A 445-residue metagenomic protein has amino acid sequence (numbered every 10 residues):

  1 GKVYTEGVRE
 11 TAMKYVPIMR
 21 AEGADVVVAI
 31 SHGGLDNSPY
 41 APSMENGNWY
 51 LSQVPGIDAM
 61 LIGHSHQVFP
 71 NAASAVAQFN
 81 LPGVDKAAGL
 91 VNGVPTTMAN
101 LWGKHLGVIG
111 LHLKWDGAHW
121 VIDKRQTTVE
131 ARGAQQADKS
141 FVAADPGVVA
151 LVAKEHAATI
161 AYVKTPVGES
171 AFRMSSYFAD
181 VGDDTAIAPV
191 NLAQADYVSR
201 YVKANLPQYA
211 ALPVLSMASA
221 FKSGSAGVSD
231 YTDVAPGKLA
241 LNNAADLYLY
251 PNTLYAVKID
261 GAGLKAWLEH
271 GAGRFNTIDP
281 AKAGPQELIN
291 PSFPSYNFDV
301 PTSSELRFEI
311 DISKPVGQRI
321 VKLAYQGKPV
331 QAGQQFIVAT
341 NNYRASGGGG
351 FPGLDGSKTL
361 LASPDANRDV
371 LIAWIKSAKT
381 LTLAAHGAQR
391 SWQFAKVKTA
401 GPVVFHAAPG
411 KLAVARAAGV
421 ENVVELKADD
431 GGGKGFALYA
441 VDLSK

Functional and structural regions predicted by a protein language model:
G1-E10, G34-E45, Y50, V76-Q78: Peri-catalytic substrate-binding/gating loops that frame the active-site cleft of hydrolases
V3-G7, K14-Y15, K86-G93, M98-K445: Catalytic centers of hydrolytic enzymes
M13-S38: Short acidic, glycine-rich surface-loop motifs adjacent to enzyme active sites
V26-V28, D58-A59, P213: Short, Asp-centered acidic motifs that coordinate Mg2+ and/or phosphate in catalytic or ligand-binding sites
V28-I30, L61, A339: Structural motif
H32-G33, H64-H66, Y343: Short, ordered loop/turn segments at secondary-structure junctions
L35-N37, Q67-F69, K222-S223: Short, active-site-adjacent cap segments at secondary-structure transitions
S43-V108: Conserved beta-sheet core of the metallophosphoesterase superfamily
